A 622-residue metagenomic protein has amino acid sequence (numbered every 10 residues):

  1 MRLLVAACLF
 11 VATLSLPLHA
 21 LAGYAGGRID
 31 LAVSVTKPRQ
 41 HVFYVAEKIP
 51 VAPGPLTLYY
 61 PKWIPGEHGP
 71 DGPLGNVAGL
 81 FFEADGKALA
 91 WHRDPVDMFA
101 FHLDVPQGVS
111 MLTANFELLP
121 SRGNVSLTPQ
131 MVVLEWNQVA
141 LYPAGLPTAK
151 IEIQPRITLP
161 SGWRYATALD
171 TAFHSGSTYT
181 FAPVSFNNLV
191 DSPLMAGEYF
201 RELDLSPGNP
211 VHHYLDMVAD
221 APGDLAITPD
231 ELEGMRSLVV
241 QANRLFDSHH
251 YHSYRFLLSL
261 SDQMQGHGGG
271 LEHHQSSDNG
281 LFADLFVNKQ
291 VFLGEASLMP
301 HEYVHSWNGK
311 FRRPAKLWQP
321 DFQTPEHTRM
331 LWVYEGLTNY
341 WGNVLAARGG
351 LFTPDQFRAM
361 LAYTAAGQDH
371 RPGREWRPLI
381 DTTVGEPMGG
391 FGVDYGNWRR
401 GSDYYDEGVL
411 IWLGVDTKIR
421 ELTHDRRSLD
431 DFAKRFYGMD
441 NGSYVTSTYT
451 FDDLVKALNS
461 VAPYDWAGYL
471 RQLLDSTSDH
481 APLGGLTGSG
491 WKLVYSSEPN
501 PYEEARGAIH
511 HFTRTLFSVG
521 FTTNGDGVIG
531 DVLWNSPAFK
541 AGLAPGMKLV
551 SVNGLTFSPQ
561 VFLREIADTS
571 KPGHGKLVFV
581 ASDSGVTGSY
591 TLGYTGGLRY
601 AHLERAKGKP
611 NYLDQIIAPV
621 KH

Functional and structural regions predicted by a protein language model:
V35-T36, G66-P129, G145: A surface-exposed beta-strand-loop module
F43-L74, L141-G145, A149-P160: Surface-exposed beta-strand/loop patches in extracellular or lumenal glycoproteins
V45-V51, Y60, F99-Q130, I153-S161 (+3 more regions): Short, hydrophobic/aromatic-enriched beta-strand segments in well-ordered soluble domains
E47, D204-L331, L337: Juxtacatalytic substrate-recognition/specificity segment
P73-F82, V139, K150-A166, D170 (+6 more regions): Zn2+-dependent metallopeptidase catalytic core
E83, N115-F200: Extended, low-hydrophobicity, Ser/Thr/Pro/Gly-biased non-transmembrane segments
S277-F286, F311-R312, Q323-E375: Post-HExxH zinc-binding segment in Zn-dependent metallohydrolases
G342-N343, F352-H622: C-terminal recognition in membrane/secretory proteostasis and scaffolding
